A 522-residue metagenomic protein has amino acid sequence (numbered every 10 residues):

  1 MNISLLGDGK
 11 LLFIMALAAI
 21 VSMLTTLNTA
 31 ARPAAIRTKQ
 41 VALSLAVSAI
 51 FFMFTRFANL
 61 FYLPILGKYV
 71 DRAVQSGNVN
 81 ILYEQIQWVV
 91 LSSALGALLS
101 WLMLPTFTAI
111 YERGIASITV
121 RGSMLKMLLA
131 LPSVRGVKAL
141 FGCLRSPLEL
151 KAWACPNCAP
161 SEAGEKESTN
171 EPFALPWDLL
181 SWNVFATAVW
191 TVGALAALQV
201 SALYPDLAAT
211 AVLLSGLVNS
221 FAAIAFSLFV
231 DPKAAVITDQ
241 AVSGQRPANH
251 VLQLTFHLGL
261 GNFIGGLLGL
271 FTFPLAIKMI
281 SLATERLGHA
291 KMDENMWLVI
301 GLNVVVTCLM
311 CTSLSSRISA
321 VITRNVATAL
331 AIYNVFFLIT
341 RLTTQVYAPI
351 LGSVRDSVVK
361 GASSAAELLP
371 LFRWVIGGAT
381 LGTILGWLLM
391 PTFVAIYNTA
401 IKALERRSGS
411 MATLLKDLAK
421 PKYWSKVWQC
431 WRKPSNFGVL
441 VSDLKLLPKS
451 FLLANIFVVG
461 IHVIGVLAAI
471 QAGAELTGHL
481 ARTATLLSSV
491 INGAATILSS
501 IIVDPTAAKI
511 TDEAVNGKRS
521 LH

Functional and structural regions predicted by a protein language model:
N2-L95, N295-G377: An N-terminal, globular interaction/scaffold subdomain
I3-L6, T38-V41, E165-L175, Y204-A209 (+4 more regions): Helix-boundary and loop/linker segments of multi-pass membrane transporters
I20-T26, T55-L60, V90-T119, L214-D231 (+4 more regions): Hydrophobic alpha-helical membrane-embedded segments
L63-S76, L104-A109, L150-C155, V184-V200 (+4 more regions): Alpha-helical transmembrane segments and their membrane-interface junctions in multi-pass membrane proteins
Y69-N157, V354-K426: Long, mid-chain structured domain cores
Q75-S92, S181, V189, A197-L213 (+3 more regions): Hydrophobic alpha-helical transmembrane segments and immediately flanking/interface helices in integral membrane
P147-A186, P421-V458: Membrane-water interface at loop-to-transmembrane-helix junctions
K233-A290, I501-H522: Alpha-helical oligomerization segments
